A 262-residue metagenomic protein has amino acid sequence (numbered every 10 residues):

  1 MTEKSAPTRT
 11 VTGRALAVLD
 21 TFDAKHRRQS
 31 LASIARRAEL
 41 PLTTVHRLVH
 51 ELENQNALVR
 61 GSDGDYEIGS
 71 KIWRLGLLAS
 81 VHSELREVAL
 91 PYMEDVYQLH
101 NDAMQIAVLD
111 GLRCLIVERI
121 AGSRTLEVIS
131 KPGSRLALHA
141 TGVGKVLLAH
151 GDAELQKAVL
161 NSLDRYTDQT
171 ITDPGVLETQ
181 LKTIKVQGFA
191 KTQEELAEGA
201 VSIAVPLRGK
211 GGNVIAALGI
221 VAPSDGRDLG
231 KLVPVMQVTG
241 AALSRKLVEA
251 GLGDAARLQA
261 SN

Functional and structural regions predicted by a protein language model:
M1-H82, R86, S244-E249: N-terminal helix-turn-helix
L48, V88-L99, T183, Q187 (+2 more regions): Amphipathic alpha-helical regulatory segments at dimerization interfaces that relay allosteric signals between sensory
K71-L99, T125-V128: Conserved segment of winged-helix/HTH DNA-binding domains
I106-G111, R119-I120: Short hydrophobic alpha-helical segments used for membrane anchoring or interfacial signaling
T125-L196, N262: Short, solvent-exposed recognition segments
P174-G175, Q180, Q187, E198-G199 (+1 more regions): Juxtadomain coupling helices with adjacent low-complexity linkers
V201-V205: Short hydrophobic beta-strand micro-motif common in sensory/regulatory domains
L207-G209: Sensor-regulatory modules in signal-transduction proteins
